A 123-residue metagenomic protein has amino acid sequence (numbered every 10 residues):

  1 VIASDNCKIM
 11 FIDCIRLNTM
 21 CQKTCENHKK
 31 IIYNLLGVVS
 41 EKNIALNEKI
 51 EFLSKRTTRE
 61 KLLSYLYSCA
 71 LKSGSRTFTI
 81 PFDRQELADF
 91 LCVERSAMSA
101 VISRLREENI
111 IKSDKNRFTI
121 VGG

Functional and structural regions predicted by a protein language model:
V1-L36, S40: Cyclic-nucleotide recognition modules
I12, K49-F52, S64-Y65: Short acidic/polar alpha-helix capping motifs at helix-coil junctions
R16, A45, D83-E86: A general alpha-helix detector
T19-E26, A45-S54, K72-S75: Short helix-to-loop capping/linker segments positioned immediately adjacent to catalytic or ligand/cofactor-binding
M20, V38, K42-A45, Y65 (+1 more regions): Mid-sequence acidic-hydrophobic segments that form the walls of catalytic/ligand-binding cavities or oligomerization
L35-K42, R56, V101: Long cytosolic regulatory regions associated with cyclic-nucleotide signaling
R56-K61, Y65-G123: Phosphate-/nucleic-acid-contacting segments
